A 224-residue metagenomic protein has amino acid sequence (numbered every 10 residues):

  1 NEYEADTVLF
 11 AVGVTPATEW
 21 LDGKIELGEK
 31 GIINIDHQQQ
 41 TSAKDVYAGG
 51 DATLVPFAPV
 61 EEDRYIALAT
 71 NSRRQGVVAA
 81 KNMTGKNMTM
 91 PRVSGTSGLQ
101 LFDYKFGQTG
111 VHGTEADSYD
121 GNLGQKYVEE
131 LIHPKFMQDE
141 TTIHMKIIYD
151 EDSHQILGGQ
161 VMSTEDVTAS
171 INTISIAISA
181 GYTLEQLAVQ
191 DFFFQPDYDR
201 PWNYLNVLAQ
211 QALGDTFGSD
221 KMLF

Functional and structural regions predicted by a protein language model:
E2-K81, A177: FAD-site-proximal beta/loop scaffold in flavoenzymes
D36, L157-Q160, I171-T173: Beta-strand scaffold of nucleotide-dependent catalytic cores
V55-E165, D199-R200, Y204, Q210-F224: Mid-to-C-terminal Rossmann-like scaffold of FAD/NAD(P)H-dependent oxidoreductases
K81, S175-I176, V189, Q210: Generic alpha-helical structural context detector
N122, T183-L184: Residue-level detector of anion-binding/catalytic polar loops
E165-Y182: A short, polar/charged loop-to-alpha-helix boundary motif
L184-F194: Short, well-structured alpha-helical segments that form the helix of a local strand-helix-strand
